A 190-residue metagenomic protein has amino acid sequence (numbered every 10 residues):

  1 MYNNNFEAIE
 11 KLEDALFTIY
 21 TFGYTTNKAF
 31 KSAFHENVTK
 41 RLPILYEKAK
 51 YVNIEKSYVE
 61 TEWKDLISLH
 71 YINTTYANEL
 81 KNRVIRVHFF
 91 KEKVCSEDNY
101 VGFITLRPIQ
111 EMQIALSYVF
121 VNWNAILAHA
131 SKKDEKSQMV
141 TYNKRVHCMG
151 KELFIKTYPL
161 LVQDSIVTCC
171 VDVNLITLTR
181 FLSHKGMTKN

Functional and structural regions predicted by a protein language model:
M1-L127: Long, charge-dense tracts
F120-C148: An acidic intrinsically disordered interaction segment
S137-N190: Active-site nucleophile-adjacent alpha helix/oxyanion-hole segment immediately C-terminal to the catalytic cysteine
